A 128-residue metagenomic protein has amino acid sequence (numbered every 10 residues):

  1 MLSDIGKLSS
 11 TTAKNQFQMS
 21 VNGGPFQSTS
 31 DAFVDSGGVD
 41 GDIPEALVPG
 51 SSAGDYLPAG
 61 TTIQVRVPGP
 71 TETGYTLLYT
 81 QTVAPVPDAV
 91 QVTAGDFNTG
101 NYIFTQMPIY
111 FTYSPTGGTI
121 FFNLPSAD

Functional and structural regions predicted by a protein language model:
M1-D128: Pepsin/retropepsin-fold aspartyl endopeptidases
